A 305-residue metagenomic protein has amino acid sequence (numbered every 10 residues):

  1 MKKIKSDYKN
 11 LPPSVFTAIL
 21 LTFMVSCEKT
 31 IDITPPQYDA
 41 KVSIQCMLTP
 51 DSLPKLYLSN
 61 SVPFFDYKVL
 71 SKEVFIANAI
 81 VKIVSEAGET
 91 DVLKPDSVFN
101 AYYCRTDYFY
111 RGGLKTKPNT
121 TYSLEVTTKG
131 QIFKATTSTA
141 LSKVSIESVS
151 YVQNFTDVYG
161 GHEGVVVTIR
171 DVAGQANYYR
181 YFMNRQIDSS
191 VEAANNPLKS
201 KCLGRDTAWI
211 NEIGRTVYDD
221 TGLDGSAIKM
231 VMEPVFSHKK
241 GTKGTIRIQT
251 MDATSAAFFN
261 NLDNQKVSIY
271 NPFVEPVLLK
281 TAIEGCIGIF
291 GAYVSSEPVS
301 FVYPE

Functional and structural regions predicted by a protein language model:
M1-K2, S237: Charged interaction patches that mediate protein-protein contacts
K2-F16: Bacterial N-terminal signal peptides that target proteins for export
F23-S26: C-terminal motif of bacterial Sec signal peptides marking the signal peptidase cleavage site
E28-E305: A sequence/structural signal for flexible, mid-protein segments enriched in small/helix-disrupting residues
